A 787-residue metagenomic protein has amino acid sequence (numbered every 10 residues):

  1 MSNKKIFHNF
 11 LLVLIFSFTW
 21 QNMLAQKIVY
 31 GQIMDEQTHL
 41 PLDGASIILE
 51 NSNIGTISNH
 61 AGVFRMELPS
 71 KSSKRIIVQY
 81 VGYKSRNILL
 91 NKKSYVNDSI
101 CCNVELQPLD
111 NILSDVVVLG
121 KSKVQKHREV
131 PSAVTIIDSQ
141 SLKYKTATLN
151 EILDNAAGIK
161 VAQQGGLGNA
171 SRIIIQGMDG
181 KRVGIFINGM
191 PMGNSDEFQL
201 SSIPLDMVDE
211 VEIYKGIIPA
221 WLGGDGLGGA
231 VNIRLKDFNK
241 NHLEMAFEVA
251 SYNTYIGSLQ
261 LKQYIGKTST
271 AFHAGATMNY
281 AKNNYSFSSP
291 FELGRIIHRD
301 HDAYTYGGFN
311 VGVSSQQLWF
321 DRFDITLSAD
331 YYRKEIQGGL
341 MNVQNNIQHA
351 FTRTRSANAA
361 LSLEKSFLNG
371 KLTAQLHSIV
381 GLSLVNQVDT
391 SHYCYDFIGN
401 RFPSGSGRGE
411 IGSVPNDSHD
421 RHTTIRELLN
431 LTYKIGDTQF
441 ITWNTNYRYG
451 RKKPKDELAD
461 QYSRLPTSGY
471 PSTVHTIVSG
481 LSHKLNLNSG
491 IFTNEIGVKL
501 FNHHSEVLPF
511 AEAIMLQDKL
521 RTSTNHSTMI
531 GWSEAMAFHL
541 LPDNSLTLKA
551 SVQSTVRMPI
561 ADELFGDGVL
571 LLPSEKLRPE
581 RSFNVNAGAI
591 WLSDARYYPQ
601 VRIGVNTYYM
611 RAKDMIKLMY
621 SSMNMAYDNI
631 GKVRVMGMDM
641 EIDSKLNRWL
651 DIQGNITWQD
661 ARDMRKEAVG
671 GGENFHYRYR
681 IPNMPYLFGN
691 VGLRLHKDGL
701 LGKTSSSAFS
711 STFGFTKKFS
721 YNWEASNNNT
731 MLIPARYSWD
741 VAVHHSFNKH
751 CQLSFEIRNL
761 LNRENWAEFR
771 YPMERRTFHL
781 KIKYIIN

Functional and structural regions predicted by a protein language model:
M34-T38, S46-I48, Q79-Y83, V96-K143 (+1 more regions): Short, acidic, small-residue-rich periplasmic hinge/interaction motif at the N-terminus of Gram-negative outer-membrane
R65-E67, M190-G216: Short acidic/polar hinge/loop motifs at secondary-structure boundaries that mediate gating or recognition
C102-V104, L205-H242: A beta-strand signature from Gram-negative outer-membrane beta-barrel systems, especially the internal plug domain
N150-M190: Extracytoplasmic beta-strand/coil segments of soluble accessory domains associated with Gram-negative outer-membrane
K240, E248, G266-Q348: Periplasmic-side early beta-strands and strand-to-turn transitions of outer-membrane beta-barrels
G312-Y332, T354-A535, H539-S545, S551-Q553 (+2 more regions): Face-selective signature of the C-terminal outer-membrane beta-barrel domain
I491, N502-H503, P509, R602 (+2 more regions): Gram-negative outer-membrane beta-barrel transporters
K549-Q553, E580-M636, T657, D663: Membrane-embedded beta-barrel scaffold of Gram-negative outer-membrane proteins
